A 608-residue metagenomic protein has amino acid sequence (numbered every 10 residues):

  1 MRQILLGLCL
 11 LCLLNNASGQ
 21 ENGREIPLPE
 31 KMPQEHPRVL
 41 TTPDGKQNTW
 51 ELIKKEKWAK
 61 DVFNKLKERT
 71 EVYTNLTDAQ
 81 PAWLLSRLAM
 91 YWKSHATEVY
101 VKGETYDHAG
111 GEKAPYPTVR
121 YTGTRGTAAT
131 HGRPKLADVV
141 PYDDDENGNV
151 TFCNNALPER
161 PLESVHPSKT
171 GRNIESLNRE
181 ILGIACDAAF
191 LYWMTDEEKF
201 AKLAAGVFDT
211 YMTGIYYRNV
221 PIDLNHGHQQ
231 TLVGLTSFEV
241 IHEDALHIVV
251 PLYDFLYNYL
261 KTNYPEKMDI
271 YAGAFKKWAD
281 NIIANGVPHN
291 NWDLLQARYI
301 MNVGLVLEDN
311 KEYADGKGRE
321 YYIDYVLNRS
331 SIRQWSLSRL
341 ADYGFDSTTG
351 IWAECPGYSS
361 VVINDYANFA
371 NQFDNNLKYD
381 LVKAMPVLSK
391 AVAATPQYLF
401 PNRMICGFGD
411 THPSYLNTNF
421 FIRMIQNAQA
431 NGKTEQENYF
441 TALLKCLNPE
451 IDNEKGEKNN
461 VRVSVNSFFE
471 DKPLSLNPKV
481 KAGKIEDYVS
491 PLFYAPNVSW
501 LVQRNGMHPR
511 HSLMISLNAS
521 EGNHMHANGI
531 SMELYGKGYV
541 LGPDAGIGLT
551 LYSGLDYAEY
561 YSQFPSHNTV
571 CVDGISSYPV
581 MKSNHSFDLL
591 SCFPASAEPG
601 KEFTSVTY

Functional and structural regions predicted by a protein language model:
M1-E21: Bacterial Sec-dependent N-terminal signal peptides
Q20-L305, D324-L327, A367: Extracellular glycan-targeting catalytic surfaces
M90, S94, L224-V240, L295-V303 (+2 more regions): Carbohydrate-binding/catalytic loop surfaces
K169-R172, T262-E266, D280-P288, N310-G316 (+1 more regions): Active-site-adjacent structural elements in folded domains
T195, L256-D269, L307-G316, Q372-K383: Inter-helical turn/loop segments and adjacent helix faces that build the functional surface of alpha-helical bundle
L327-D380, L501, N505-M507, H511: Long, repeat-rich segments with strong aromatic
D410-P413, N417-E486: N-terminal leader/propeptide and maturation segments of large enzyme subunits in energy/redox metabolism and hydrolases
N453-Y608: Catalytic and substrate-binding regions of extracellular carbohydrate-active enzymes, especially polysaccharide lyases
